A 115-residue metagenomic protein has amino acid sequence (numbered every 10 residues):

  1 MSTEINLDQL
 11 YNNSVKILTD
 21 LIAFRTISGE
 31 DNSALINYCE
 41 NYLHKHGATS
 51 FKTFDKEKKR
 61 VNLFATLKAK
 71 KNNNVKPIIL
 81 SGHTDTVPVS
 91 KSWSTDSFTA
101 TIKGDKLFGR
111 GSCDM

Functional and structural regions predicted by a protein language model:
S2-D114: Acidic/His- and Gly-rich active-site-bordering loop/insert found across diverse amide/peptide-bond hydrolases
